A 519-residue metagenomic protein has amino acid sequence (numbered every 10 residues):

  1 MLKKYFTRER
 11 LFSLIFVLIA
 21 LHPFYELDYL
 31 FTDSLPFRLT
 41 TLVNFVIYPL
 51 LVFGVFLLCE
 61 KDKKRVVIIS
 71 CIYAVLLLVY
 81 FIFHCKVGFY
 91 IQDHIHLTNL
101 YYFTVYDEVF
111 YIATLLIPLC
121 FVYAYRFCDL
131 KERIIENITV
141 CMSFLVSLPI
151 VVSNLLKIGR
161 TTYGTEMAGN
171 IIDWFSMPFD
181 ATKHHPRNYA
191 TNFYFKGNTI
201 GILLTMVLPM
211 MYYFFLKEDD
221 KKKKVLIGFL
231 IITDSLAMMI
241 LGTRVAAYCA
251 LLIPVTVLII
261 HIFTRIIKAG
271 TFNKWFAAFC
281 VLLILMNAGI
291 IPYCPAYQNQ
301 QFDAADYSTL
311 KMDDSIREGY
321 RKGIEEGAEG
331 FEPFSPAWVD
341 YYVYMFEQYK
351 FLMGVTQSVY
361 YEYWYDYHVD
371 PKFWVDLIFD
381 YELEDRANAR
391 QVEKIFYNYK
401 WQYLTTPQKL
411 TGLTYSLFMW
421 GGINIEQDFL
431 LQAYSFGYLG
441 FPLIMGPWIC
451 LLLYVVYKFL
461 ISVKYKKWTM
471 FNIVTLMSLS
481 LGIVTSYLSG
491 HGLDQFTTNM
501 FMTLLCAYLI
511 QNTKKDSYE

Functional and structural regions predicted by a protein language model:
E9-L30, I47-L119, L148, G482-T485: N-terminal hydrophobic segments of proteins, predominantly signal-anchor/transmembrane helices of inner/organellar
L14-I19, K223-I232, Y434-F436, L452-L488: Loop-to-helix entry and N-terminal half of a specific, functionally important transmembrane alpha helix in multi-pass
F16, P254-L258, N472-I483, H491-E519: Transmembrane alpha-helices of multi-pass inner-membrane enzymes
P23-S34, H96-T98, W174-Y194, G412-Y434: Juxtamembrane membrane-water interface segments that cap and precede transmembrane helices
V87-L97, L148-T199: Membrane-interfacial helix-loop-helix modules of multi-pass inner-membrane proteins that assemble, modify, or transport
E136-M167, Y194-I266, M286-I291: Alpha-helical transmembrane segments of multi-pass inner-membrane proteins
T264-L377, Q402: A membrane-periplasm/extracellular boundary helix in multi-pass inner-membrane enzymes that assemble envelope glycans
Y342-L439: Long extracytoplasmic/lumenal interhelical loops at the membrane interface of multi-pass membrane proteins
